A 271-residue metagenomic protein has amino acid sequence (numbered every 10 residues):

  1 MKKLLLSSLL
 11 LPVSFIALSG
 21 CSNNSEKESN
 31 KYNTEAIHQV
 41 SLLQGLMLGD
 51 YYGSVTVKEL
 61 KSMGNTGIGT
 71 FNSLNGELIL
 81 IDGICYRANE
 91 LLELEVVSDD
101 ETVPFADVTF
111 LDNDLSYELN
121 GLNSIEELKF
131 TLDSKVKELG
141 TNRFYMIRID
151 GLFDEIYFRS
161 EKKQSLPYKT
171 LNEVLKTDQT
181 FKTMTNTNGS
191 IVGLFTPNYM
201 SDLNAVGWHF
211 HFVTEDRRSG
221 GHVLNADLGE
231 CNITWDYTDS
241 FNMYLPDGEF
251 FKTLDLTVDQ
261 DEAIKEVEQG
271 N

Functional and structural regions predicted by a protein language model:
M1-S8: Bacterial N-terminal signal peptides that target proteins for export
A17-G20: C-terminal motif of bacterial Sec signal peptides marking the signal peptidase cleavage site
S22-E28: Bacterial lipoprotein signal-peptidase II cleavage site
L43-T109: N-terminal low-complexity or amphipathic/hydrophobic leaders
A88-K135, L139: A glycine-rich, hydrophobic loop/mini-helix early in the fold
F130-L194, S201-L203: Long, positively charged binding patches that form subdomain-scale interaction surfaces for polyanionic ligands
A205-V213: Histidine-centered divalent-metal-coordination microenvironment in nucleic-acid enzymes
T214-T257: A hydrophobic, small-residue-rich beta->alpha segment in the mid-to-C-terminal subdomain of diverse proteins
